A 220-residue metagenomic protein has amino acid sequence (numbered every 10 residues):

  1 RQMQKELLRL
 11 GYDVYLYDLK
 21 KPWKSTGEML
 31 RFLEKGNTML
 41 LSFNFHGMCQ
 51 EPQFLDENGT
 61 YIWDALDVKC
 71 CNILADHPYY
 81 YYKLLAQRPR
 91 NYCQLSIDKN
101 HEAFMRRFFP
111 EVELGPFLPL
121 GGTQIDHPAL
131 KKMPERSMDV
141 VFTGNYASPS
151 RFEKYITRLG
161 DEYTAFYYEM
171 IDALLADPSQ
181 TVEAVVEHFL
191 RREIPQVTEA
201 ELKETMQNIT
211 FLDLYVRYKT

Functional and structural regions predicted by a protein language model:
R1, F109, E113-T220: Nucleotide-sugar donor-binding catalytic core of glycosyltransferases
R1-R107, Q124-A129: Extended catalytic core of nucleotide-activated donor transferases of GT-like folds
